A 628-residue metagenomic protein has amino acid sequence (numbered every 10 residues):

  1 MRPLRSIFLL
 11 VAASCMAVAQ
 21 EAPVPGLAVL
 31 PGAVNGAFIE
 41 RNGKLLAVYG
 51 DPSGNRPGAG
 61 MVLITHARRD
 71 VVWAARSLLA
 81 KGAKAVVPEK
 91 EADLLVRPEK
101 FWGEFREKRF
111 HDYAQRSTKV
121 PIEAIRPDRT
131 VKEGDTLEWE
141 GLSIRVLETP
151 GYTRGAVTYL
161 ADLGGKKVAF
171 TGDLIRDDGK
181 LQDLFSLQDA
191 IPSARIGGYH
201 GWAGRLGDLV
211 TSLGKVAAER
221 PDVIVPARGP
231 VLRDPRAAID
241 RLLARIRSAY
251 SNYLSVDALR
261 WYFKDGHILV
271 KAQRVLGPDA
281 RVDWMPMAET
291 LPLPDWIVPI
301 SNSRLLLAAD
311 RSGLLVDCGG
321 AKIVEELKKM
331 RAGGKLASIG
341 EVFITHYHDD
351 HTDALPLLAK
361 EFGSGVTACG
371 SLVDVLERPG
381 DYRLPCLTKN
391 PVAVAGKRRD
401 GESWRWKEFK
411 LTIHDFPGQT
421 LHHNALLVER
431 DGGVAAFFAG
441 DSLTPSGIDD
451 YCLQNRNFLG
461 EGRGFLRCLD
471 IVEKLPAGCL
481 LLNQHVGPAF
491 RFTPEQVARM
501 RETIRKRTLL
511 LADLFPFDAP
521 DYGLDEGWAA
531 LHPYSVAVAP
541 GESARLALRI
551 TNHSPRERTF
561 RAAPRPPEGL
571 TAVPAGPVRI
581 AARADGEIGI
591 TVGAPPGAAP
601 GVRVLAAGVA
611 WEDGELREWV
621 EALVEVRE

Functional and structural regions predicted by a protein language model:
Q20-R56, T158-G172, R176-D177, R281-R331 (+1 more regions): Conserved beta-strand hairpin/beta-sheet module of binuclear metal-dependent hydrolase folds, prominently
L27, P52-T136, K322-R405: Active-site HxH/HxHxD metal-binding segment of metal-dependent hydrolases
L45, T136, S143-R236, R241 (+3 more regions): Metallo-beta-lactamase
L509-A539: Low-complexity, acidic Ser/Thr/Pro/Gly-rich terminal tails and inter-domain linkers that flank the onset of structured
I550-S554, A594: Asparagine-centered strand-capping/turn motif at beta-strand->loop junctions
P555-G569: Short acidic, flexible loop segments centered on an aromatic residue
V578-G586: Short proline/glycine- and polar residue-rich coil/turn motifs
G593-A599: Short, surface-exposed loop/turn segments at beta-strand-coil junctions that are enriched for proline with nearby
